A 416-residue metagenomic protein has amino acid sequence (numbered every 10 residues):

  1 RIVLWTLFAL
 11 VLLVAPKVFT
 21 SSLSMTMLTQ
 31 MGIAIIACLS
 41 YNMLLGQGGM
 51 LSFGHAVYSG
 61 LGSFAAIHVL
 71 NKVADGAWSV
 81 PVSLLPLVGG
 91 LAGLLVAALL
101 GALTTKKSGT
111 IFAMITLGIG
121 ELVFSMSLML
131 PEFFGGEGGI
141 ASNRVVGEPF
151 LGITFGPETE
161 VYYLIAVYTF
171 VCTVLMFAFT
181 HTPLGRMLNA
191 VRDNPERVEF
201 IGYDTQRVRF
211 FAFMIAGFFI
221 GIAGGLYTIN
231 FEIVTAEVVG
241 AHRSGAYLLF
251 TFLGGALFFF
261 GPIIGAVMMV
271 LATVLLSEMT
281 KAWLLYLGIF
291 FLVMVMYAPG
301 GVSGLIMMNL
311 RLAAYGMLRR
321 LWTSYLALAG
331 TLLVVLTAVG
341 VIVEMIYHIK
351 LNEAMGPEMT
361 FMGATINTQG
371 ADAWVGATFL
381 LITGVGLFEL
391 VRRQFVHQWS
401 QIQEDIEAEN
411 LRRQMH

Functional and structural regions predicted by a protein language model:
R1-H416: Transmembrane alpha-helices and adjacent helix-loop boundaries
